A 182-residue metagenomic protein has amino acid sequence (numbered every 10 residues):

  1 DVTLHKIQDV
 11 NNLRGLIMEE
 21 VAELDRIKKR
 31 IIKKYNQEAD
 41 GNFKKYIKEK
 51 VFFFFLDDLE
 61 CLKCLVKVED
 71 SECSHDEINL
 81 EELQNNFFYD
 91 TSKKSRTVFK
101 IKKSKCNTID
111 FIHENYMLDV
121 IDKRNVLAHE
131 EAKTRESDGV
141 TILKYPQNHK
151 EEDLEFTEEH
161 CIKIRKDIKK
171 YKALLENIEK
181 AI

Functional and structural regions predicted by a protein language model:
V2-I7, K100-N107, Q147-H149: Short, charged/polar, low-complexity loop and linker segments that flank or interrupt alpha-helical bundles
V2-R96, K169-K172: Amphipathic alpha-helical interface elements
Q8-L16, T108-Y116, D153-K163: Non-transmembrane, amphipathic alpha-helical segments
L16-E19, E23, R30, N115-V126 (+1 more regions): Charged, amphipathic alpha-helical oligomerization/scaffolding segments
K28-A39, A128-R135, K172-I182: Long, hydrophobic, amphipathic alpha-helical segments used as structural scaffolds
E38-L56, D138-T157: Charge-rich, acidic-biased intrinsically disordered regions
I112-V140: Histidine-centered, metal-coordinating catalytic motifs and their short helical/loop contexts
V140-I182: Amphipathic, Lys/Arg-enriched alpha-helical patches that create a basic surface for binding polyanionic ligands
